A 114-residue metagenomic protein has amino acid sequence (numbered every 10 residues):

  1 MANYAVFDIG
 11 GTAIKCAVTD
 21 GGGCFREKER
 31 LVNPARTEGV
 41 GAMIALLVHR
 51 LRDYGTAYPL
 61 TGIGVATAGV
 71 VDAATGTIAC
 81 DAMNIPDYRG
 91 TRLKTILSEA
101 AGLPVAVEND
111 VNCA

Functional and structural regions predicted by a protein language model:
A2-A45, Y58, I78-A79: Short glycine-rich, Thr/Ser-proximal phosphate-binding strand/loop in the N-terminal lobe of ATP-dependent enzymes
A5, G69-V71: Assembly/interface hotspot detector across virion components, adhesins/toxins, and nucleic-acid enzymes
P34, G41, A45, V71-A114: Glycine-rich phosphate-binding loop and adjoining helix at the ATP-binding site of ATP-dependent phosphoryl-transfer
I44-I63, A101-V105: Phosphate/pyrophosphate-binding loops at sites that engage ATP/ADP/AMP, CoA/4′-phosphopantetheine, polyphosphate
I63-G69: Glycine-rich beta-strand-to-loop/alpha-helix junction loops that act as flexible
